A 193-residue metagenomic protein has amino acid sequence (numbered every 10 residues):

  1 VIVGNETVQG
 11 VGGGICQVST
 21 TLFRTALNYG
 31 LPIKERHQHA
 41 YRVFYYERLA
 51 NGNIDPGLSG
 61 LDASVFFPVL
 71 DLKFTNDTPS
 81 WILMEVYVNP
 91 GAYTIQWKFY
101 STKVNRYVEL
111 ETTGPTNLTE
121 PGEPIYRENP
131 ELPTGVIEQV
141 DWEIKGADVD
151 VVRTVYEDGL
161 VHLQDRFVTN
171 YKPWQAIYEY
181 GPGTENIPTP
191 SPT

Functional and structural regions predicted by a protein language model:
V1-T193: Well-ordered beta-sheet/strand-loop patches within structured domains
